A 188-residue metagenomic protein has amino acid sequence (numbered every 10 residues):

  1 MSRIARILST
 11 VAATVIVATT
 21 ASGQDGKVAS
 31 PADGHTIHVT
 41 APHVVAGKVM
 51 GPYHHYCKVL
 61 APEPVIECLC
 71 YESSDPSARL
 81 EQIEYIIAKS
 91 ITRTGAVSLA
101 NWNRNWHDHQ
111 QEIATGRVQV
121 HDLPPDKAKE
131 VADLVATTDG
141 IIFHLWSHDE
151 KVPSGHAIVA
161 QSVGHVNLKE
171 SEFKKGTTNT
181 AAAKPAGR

Functional and structural regions predicted by a protein language model:
M1-S9: Bacterial N-terminal signal peptides that target proteins for export
S2, G23, P185-R188: Sequence termini and other peripheral, non-core segments
S9-T19: Bacterial N-terminal signal peptides
T10-A12, V65-Q82: Solvent-exposed, charged interface segments at domain starts and junctions
Q24-S73: N-terminal secretory signal peptides
D33-H35, L123-R188: Long, solvent-exposed, polar/charged low-complexity segments
P52-H54, R93-A100, I158-Q161: Surface-exposed beta-strand edges and their flanking turn/coil or helix-capping segments
S74-P153: An exposed acidic His-Trp-rich patch
